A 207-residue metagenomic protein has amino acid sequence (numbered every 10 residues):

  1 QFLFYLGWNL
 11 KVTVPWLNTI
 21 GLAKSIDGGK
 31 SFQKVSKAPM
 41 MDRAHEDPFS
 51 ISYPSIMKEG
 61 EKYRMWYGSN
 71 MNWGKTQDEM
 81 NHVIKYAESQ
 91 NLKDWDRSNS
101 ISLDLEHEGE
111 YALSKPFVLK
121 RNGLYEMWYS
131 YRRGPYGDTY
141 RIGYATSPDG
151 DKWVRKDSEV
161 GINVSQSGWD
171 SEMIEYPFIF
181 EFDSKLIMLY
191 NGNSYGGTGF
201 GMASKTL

Functional and structural regions predicted by a protein language model:
Q1-F49, M57-Y111, L119-E172, F182-L207: Beta-rich carbohydrate-recognition and catalytic domains
Y53-S55, K115-F117, Y176-F178: Conserved beta-strand position repeated once per blade in WD40 beta-propeller domains
